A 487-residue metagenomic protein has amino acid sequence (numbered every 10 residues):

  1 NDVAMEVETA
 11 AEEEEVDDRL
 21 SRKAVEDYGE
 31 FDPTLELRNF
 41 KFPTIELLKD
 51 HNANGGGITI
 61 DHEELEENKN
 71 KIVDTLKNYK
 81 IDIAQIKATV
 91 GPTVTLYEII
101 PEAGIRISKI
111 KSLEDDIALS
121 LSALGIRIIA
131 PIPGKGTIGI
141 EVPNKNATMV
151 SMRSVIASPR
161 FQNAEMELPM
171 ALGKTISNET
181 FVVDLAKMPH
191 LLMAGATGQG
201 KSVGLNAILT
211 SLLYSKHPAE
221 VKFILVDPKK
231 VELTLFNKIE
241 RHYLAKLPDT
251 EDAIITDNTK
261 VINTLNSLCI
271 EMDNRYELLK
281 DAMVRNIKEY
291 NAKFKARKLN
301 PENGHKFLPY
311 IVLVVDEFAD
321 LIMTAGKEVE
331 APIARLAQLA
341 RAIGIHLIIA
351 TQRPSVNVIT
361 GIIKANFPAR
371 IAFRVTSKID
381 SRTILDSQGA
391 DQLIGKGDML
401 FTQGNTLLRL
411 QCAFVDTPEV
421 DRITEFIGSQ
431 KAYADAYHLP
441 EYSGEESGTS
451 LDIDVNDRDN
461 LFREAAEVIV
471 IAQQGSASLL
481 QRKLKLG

Functional and structural regions predicted by a protein language model:
N1-H190, S381: Low-complexity, intrinsically disordered P/S/T-rich segments
N39-P43, I132-T137, E141, P159-R285 (+6 more regions): P-loop NTPase catalytic phosphate-binding loop
V150-S154, A194-G195, D421-E425: Short, charged, solvent-exposed linker or helix-capping segments at domain edges/interfaces that act as flexible hinges
V284-F294: Short glycine-rich substrate-engagement loop in P-loop NTPases that contacts/grips substrate
K295-N300: Conserved helix/coil segment N-terminal to the catalytic DExD/H
T402-G487: Conserved alpha/beta core segments of nucleic-acid transaction machinery
